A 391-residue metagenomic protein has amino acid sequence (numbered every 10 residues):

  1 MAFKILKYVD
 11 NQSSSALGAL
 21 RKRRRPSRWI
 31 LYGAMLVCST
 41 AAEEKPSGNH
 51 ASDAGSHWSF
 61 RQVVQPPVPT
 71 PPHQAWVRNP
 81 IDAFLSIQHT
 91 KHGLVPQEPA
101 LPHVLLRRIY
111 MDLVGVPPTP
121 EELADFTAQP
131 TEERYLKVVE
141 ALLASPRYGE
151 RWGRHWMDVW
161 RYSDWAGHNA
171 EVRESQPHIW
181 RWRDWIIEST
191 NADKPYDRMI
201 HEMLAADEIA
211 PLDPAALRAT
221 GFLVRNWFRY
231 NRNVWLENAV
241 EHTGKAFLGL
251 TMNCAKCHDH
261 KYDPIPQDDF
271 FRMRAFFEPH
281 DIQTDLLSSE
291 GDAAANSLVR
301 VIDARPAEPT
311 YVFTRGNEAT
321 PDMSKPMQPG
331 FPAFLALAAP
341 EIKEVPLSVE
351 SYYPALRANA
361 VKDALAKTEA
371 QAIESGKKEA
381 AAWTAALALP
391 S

Functional and structural regions predicted by a protein language model:
M1-R25: N-terminal secretory signal peptides that target proteins for export/translocation
K4, G18-R21, L36, E44 (+5 more regions): Short stretches within intrinsically disordered, low-complexity N-terminal or propeptide regions
R28-S39: Bacterial N-terminal signal peptides
A41-G48: Boundary at the C-terminal end of the N-terminal hydrophobic targeting segment
G48-R300: Short, structured secondary-structure elements that scaffold catalytic or ligand/cofactor-binding regions
V299-S391: Long, charged, low-complexity terminal extensions
